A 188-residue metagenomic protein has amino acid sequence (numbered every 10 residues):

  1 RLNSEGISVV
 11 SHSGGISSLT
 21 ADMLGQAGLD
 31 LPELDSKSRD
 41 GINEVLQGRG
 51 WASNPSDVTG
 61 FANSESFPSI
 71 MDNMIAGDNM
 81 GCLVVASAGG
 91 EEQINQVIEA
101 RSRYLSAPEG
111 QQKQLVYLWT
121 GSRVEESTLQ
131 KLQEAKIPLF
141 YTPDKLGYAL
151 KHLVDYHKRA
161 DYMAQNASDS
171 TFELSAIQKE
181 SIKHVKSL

Functional and structural regions predicted by a protein language model:
R1-S11, G15, A21-L31, E99-L188: Peripheral docking tails and interdomain loops at the edges of cofactor- or intermediate-handling domains
L2-G81, V85-G89: Short glycine-cluster motifs
D40, E92, V124: Flexible, glycine-rich phosphate/dinucleotide-binding loops and adjacent beta-alpha linkers at cofactor/substrate
E92-E99: Glycine/threonine-rich flexible loop motifs
